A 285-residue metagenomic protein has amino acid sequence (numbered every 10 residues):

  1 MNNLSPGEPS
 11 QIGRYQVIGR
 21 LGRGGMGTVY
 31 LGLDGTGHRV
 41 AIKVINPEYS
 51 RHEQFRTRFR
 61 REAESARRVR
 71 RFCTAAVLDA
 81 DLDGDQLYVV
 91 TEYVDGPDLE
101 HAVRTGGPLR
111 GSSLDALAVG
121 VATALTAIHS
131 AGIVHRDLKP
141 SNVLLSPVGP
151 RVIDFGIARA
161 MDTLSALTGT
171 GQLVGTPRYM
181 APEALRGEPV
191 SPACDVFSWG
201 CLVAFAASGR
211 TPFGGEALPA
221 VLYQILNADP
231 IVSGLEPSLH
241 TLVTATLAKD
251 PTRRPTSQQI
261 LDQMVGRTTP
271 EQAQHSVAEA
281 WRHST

Functional and structural regions predicted by a protein language model:
M1-W281: Eukaryotic protein kinase
